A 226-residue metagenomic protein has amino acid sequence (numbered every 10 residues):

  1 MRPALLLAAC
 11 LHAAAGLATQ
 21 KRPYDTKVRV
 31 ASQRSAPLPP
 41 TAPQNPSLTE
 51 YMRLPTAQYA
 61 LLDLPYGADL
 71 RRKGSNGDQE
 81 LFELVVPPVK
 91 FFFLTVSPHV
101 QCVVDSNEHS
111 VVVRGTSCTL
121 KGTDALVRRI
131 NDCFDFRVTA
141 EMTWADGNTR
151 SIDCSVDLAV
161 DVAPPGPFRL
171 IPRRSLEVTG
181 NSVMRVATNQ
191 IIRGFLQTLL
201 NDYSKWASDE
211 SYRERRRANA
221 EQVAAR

Functional and structural regions predicted by a protein language model:
M1-Q20: N-terminal chloroplast transit peptides
L17-H99: Hydrophobic ligand-binding cavity/cleft-lining segments
A31-P37, V85-P87, Q101-V103, R137-T143 (+1 more regions): Residue-level recognition of well-ordered beta-strand positions that form the cores of beta-sheet-rich folds across
L81-V89, G115-K121, D157-D161: Generic short beta-strand segments
V96-T149: Hydrophobic-ligand binding "helix-grip"
L126-N181: Beta-strand/loop substructures that line and gate deep hydrophobic ligand-binding cavities in soluble
P172-E221: A conserved amphipathic terminal alpha-helix motif
